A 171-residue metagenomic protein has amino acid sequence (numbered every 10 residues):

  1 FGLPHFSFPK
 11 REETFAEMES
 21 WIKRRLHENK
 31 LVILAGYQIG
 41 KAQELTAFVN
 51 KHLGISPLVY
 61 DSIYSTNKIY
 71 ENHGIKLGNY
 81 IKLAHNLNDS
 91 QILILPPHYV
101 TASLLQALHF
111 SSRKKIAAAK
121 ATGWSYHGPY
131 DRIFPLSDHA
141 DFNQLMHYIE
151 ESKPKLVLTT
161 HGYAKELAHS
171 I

Functional and structural regions predicted by a protein language model:
F1-I171: Acidic/His-rich, metal-assisted hydrolase cores and their charged scaffolds
